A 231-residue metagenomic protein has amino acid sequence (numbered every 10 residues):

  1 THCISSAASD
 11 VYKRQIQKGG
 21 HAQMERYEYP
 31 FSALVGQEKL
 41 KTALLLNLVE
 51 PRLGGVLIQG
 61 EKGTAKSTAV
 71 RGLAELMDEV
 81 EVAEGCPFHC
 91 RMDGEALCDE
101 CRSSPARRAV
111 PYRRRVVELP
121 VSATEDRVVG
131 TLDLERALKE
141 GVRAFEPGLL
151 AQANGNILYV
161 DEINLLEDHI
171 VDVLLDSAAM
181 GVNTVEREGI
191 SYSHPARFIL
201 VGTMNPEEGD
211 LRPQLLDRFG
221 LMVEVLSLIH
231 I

Functional and structural regions predicted by a protein language model:
T1-Q15, I229-H230: Single conserved hydrophobic/aromatic residue that forms the stacking wall/gate of nucleotide- or nucleobase-binding
Q17-K18, Q23: Charged/polar low-complexity intrinsically disordered segments
M24-E224: Conserved ASCE/P-loop NTPase catalytic core
